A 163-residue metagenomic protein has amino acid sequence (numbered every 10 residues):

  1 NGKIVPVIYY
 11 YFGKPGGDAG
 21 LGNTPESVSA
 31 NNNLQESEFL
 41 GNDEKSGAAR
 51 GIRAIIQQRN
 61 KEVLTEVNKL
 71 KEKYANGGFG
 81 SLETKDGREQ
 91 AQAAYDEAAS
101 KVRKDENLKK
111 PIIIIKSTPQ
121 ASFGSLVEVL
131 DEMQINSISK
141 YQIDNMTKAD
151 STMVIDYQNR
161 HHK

Functional and structural regions predicted by a protein language model:
N1-K163: Long, low-hydrophobicity, acidic/polar, solvent-exposed interaction domains
